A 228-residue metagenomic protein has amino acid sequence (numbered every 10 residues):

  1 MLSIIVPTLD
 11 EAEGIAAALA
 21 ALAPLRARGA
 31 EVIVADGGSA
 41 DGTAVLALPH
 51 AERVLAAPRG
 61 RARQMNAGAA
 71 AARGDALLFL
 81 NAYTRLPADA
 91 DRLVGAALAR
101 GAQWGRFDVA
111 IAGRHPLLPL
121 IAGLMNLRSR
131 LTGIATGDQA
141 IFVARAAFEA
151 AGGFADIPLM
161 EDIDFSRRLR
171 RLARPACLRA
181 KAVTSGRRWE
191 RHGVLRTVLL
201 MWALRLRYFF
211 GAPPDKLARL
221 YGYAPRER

Functional and structural regions predicted by a protein language model:
M1-S3, E31, D164: Cell-envelope/extracellular polymer assembly enzymes that use nucleotide-activated donors
E13-A17, S39-H50: Acidic helix N-cap motif at the loop->helix transition within catalytic regions of sugar-transfer enzymes
A20-G29: Short, acidic, metal-binding catalytic loop of nucleotide-sugar glycosyltransferases
A21, D36-A44, T84: A conserved acidic beta->alpha catalytic loop
A30-I33, A44-A71: Conserved donor nucleotide-binding strand/loop of the catalytic core
L77: Short aromatic/hydrophobic "clamp" motif used to bind/position activated sugar donors
A88-L117: Conserved donor NDP-sugar-binding/catalytic core segment of glycosyltransferases
R167-R228: Hydrophobic helical membrane-anchoring modules
